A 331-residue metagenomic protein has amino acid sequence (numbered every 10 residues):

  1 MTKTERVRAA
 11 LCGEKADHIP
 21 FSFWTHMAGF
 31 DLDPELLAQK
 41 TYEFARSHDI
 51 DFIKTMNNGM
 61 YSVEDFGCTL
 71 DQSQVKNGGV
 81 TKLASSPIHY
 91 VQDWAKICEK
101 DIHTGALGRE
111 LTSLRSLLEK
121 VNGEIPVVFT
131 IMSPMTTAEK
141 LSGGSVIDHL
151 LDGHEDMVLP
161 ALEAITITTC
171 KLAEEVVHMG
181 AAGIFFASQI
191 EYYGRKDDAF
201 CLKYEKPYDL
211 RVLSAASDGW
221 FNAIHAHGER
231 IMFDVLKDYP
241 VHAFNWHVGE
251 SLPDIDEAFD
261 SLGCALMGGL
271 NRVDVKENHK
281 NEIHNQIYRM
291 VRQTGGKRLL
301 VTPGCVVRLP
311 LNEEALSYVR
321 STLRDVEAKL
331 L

Functional and structural regions predicted by a protein language model:
M1-D31, K40, D101-L331: Active-site loop segments of alpha/beta catalytic cores
K15-G79, S86-I88, A95: N-terminal capping/small domains of soluble enzymes
L70-Q72, L83-P87, E139-D148: Short, flexible, mixed-charge acidic loops at enzyme active sites
N77-S116: A gly/proline- and charged-residue-enriched helix-loop-helix capping module
